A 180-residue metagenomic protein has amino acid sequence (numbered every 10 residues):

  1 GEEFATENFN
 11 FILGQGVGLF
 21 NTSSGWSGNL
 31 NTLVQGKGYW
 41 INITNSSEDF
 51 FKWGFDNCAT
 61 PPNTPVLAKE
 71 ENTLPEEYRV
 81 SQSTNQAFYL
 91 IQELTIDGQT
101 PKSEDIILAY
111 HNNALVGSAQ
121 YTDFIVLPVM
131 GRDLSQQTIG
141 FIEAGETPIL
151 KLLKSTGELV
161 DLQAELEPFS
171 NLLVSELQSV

Functional and structural regions predicted by a protein language model:
G1-F88, Q92-I106, H111-V180: N-terminal exported-region signature
